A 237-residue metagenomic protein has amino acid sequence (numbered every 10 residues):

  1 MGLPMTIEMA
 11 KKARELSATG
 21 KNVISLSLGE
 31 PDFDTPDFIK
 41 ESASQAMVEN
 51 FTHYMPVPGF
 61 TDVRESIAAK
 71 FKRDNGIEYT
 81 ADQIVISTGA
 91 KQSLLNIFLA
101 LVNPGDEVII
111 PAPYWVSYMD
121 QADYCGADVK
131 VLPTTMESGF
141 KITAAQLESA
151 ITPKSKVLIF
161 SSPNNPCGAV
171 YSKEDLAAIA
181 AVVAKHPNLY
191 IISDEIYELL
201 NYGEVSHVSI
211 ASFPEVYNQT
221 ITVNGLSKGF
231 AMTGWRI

Functional and structural regions predicted by a protein language model:
G2-G89, N96: N-terminal small-domain helix-loop-helix segment of the aminotransferase-like
E78-I84, P104-E107, K154, Y217-T220: Short acidic capping loops at alpha-helix termini that bridge into adjacent secondary structure
A100-A122: Conserved PLP-anchoring active-site segment centered on the Schiff-base-forming lysine
D106, A127, V183-Y190, Y217-N218: A short helix->loop->beta-strand "cap" motif at the edges of active sites that frequently abuts
Y124-K130: A short helix-loop-beta submotif of the ANL/AMP-binding
T135-E204: Active-site phosphate-binding strand-loop segment of PLP-dependent enzymes
F213-I237: Active-site PLP attachment segment
